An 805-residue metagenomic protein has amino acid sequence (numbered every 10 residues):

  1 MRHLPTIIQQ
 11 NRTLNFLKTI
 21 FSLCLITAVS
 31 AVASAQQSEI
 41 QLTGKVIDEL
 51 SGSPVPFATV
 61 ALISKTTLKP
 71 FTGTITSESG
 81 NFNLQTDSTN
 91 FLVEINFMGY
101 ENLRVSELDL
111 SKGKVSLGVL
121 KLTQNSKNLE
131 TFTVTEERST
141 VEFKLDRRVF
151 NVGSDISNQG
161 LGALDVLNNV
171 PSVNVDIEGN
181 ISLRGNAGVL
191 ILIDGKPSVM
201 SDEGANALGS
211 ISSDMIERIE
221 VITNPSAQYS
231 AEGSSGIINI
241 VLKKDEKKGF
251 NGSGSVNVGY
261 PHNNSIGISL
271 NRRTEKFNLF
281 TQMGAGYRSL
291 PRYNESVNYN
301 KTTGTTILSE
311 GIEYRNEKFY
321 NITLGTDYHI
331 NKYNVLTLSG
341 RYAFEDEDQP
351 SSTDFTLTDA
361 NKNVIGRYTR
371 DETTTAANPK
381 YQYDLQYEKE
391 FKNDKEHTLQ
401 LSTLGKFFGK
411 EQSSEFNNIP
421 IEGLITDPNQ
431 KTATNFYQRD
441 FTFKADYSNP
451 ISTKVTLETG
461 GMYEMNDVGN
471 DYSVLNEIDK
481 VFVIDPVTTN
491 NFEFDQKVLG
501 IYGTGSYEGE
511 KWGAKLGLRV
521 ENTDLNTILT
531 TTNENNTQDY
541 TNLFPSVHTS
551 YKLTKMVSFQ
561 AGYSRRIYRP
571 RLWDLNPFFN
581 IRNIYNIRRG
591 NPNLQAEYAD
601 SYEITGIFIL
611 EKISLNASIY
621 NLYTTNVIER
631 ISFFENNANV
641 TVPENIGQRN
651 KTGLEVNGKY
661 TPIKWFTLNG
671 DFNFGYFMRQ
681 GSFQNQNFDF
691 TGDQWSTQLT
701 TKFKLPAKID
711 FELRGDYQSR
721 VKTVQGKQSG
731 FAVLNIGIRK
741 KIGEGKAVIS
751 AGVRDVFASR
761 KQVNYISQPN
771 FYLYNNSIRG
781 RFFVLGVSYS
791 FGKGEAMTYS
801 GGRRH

Functional and structural regions predicted by a protein language model:
I47-S51, T59-I63, N96-E101, K114-I156 (+3 more regions): Short, acidic, small-residue-rich periplasmic hinge/interaction motif at the N-terminus of Gram-negative outer-membrane
K65-N81: Short, acidic Ser/Thr/Gly-rich low-complexity loop/linker segments typical of extracellular and cell-surface proteins
S116-K121, A163-V166, N206-A207, V221 (+2 more regions): N-terminal periplasmic accessory domains that precede and gate Gram-negative outer-membrane beta-barrel machines
A163, N169, K196-T223: Short acidic/polar hinge/loop motifs at secondary-structure boundaries that mediate gating or recognition
A231-I238, E246-E295, E317-Y320: Outer-membrane beta-barrel translocator/receptor signature
G236, I240-G254, Y293-V297, L308 (+11 more regions): Surface-exposed extracellular loop regions of Gram-negative outer-membrane beta-barrel proteins
E310, D440-K444, P486-N490, N591 (+5 more regions): Outer membrane beta-barrel strand-and-loop segments of large Gram-negative receptors, especially TonB-dependent
D524-N526, K555-S601, N621-T641, V721 (+1 more regions): Surface-exposed extracellular loop regions of Gram-negative outer-membrane beta-barrel proteins, predominantly
